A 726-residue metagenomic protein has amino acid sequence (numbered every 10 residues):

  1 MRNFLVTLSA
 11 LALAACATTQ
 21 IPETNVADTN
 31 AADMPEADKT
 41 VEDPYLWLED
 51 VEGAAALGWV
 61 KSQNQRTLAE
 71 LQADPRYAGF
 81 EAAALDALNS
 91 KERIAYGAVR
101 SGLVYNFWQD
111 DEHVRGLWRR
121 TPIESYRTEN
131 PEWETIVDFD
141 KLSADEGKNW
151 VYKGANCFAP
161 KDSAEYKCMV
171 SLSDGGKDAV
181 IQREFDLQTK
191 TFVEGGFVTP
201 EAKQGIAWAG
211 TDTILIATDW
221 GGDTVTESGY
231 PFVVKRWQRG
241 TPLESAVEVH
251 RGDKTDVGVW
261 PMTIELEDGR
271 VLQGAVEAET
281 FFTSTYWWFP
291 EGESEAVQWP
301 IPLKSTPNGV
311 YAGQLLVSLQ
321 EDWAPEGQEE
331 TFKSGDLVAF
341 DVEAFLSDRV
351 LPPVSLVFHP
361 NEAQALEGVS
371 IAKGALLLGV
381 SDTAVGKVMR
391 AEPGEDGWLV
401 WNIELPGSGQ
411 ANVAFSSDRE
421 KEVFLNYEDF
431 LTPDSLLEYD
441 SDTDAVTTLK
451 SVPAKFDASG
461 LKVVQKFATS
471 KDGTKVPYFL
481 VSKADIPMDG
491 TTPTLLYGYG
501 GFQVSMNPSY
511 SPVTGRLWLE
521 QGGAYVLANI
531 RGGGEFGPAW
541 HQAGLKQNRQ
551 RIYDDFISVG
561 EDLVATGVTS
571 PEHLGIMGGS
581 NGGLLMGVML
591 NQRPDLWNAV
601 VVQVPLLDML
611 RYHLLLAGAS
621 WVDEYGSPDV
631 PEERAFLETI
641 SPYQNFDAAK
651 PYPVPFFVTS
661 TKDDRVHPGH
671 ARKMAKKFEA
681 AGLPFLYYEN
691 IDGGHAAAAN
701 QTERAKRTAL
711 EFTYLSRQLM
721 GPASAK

Functional and structural regions predicted by a protein language model:
M1-F4: Positively charged n-region of N-terminal signal peptides that target proteins for export
T7-L11, C16-E422, N426-D434, E438-T443 (+5 more regions): Beta-propeller folds
T135, E248, A445, A524 (+1 more regions): Conserved beta-strand segments of alpha/beta enzyme cores
V137-F158, L172-A179, T191-G196, N426 (+7 more regions): Cap/lid segment of the alpha/beta-hydrolase catalytic domain
A207, L215, Q273-G274, W287 (+18 more regions): Structured core elements
E362-A384, D429, A468-V476, N529 (+5 more regions): C-terminal substrate/ligand-recognition segments
T514, E520, L527-K726: Active-site-proximal cap/loop segments of hydrolase catalytic domains
